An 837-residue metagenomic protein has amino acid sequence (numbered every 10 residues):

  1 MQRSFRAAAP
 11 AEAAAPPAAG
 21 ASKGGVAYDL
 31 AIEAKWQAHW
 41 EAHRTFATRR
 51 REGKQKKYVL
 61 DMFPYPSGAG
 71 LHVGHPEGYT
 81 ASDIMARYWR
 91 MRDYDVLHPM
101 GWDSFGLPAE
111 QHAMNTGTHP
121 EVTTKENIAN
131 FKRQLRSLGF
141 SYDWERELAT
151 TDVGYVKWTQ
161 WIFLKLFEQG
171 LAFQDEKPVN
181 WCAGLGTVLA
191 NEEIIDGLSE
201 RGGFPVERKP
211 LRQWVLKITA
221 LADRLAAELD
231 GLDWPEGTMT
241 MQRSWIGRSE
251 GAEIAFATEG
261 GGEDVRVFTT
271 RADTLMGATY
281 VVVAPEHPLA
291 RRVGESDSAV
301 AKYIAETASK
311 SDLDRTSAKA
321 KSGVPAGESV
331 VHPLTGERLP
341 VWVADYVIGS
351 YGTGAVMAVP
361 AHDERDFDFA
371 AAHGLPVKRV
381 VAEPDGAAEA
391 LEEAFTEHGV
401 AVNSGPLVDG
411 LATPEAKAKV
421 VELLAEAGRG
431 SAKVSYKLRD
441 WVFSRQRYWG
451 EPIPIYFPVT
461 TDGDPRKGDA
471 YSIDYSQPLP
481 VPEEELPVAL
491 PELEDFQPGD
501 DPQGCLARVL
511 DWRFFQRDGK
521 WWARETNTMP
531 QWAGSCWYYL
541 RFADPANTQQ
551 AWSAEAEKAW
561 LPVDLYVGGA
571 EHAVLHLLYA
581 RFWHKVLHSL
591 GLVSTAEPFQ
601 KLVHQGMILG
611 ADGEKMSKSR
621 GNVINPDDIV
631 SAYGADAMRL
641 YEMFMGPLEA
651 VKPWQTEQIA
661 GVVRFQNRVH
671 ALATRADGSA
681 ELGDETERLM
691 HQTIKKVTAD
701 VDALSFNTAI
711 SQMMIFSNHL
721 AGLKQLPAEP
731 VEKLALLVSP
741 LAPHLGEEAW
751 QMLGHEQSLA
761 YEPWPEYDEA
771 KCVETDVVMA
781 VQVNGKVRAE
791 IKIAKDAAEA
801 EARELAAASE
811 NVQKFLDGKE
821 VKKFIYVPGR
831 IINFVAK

Functional and structural regions predicted by a protein language model:
M1-K56, A284-H287, D297, V356 (+13 more regions): Basic, alpha-helical terminal appendages of large translation-related enzymes
A11-A19, G25-Y28, A34-K35, H39-H43 (+7 more regions): Residue patterns forming the tRNA-binding/recognition surfaces of aminoacyl-tRNA synthetases and related DALR
E12, P16-L60, R90-P99, E121-K132 (+4 more regions): Conserved oxyanion/phosphate-binding beta-strand-loop segments in alpha/beta enzyme cores
Y28, I32-Q37, M85, W158-V377 (+6 more regions): NTP-handling and nucleic-acid-processing catalytic cores
T48-T118, E147-I162, T269-T270, T274 (+2 more regions): N-terminal catalytic cores of NTP/NDP-binding nucleotidyl/phosphoryl-transfer enzymes
D103, E168-C182, A432-G463, D628-A798 (+1 more regions): Helix-rich, typically C-terminal accessory recognition domains appended to large enzymatic cores
V265-E286, W441, R447-W449, I453 (+3 more regions): Conserved phosphate/anionic-ligand binding catalytic regions in large, soluble enzymes, centered on
E328-L334, R338-Y351, V380, G504-A650: Alpha-helical recognition segments enriched in aromatics with Gly/Pro capping that present substrate-recognition
